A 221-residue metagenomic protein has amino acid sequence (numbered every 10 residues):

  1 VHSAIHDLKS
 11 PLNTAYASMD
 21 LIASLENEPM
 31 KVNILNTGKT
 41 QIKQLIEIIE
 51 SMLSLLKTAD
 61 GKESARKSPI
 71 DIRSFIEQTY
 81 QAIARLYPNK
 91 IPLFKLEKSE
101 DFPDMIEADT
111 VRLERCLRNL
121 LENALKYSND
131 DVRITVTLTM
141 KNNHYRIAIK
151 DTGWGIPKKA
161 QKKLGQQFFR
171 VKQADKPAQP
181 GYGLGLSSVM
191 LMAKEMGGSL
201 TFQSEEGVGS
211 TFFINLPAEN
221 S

Functional and structural regions predicted by a protein language model:
V1-L21: Primarily the dimerization/phosphotransfer
T40-I48: Short alpha-helical segment of the dimerization/phosphotransfer core of two-component systems
D60-A65, M105-A108: Conserved micro-motifs of the catalytic ATP-binding
R66-Q81: A conserved beta-strand-to-alpha-helix junction within the catalytic ATP-binding
A124-L125: Short helix-loop "hinge" at the ATP-lid/N-box region of the Bergerat-fold HATPase_c
I156-R170: Short conserved segment of the HATPase_c
M192-A193: Detector for a conserved hydrophobic position within an alpha-helical segment of the HATPase_c
